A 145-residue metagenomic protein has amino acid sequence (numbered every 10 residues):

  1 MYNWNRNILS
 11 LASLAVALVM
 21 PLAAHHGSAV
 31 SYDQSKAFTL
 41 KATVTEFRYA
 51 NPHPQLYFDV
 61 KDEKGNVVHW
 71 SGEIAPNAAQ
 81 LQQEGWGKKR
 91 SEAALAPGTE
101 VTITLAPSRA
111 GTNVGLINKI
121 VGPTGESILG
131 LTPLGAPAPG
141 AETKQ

Functional and structural regions predicted by a protein language model:
Y2, S10-P21: Bacterial N-terminal signal peptides
A23-F38, A94: Short boundary/loop segments of OB/S1/cold-shock single-stranded nucleic-acid-binding domains
L40-V44, E100: Conserved hydrophobic positions within beta-strands
A50-K61: Short aromatic-glycine-enriched beta-strand elements
V68-L81: Short, basic/aromatic beta-hairpin or loop at an interaction surface
Q83-T102: Short nucleic-acid-contacting surface segments enriched for D/E, G, S/T with interspersed K/R
A106-P133: OB-fold/S1-family single-stranded nucleic acid-binding modules
A136-Q145: Glycine- and charge-enriched low-complexity intrinsically disordered segments
